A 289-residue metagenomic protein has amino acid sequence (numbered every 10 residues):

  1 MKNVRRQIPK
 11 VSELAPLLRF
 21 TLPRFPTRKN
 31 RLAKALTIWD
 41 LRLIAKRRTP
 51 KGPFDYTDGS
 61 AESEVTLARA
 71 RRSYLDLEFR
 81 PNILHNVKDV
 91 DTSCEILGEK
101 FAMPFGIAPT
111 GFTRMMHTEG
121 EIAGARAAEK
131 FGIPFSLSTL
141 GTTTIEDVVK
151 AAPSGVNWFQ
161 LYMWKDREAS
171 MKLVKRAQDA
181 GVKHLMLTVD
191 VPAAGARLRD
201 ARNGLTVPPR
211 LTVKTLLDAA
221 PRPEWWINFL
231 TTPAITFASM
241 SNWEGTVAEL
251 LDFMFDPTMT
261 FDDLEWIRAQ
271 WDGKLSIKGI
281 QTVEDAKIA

Functional and structural regions predicted by a protein language model:
N3-G98, G204-M259: An N-cap/entry alpha-helix motif that binds or orients negatively charged groups
L43, E146, E265: Active-site phosphate/pyrophosphate- and oxyanion-stabilizing loops and adjacent acidic/basic residues in soluble
G59, T113, H117, L137-L140 (+3 more regions): Glycine- and other small-residue-rich loops at beta-strand/loop junctions that grip anionic moieties
H85-T92, G141-V148, W164-K165, D190-P192: Short, glycine/charge-rich beta-strand/loop segments that flank catalytic centers and engage negatively charged groups
F101-T143: Glycine-rich active-site/cofactor-binding loop and its immediate structural neighborhood
M103-A108, I133-L137, N157-L161, L185 (+1 more regions): Hydrophobic faces of well-ordered beta-strands that scaffold small-molecule active sites in alpha/beta enzyme cores
F112, A125-R126, K130, K150-A151 (+1 more regions): Alpha/beta enzyme core
E129-A151, G155-S170: A gly/proline- and charged-residue-enriched helix-loop-helix capping module
